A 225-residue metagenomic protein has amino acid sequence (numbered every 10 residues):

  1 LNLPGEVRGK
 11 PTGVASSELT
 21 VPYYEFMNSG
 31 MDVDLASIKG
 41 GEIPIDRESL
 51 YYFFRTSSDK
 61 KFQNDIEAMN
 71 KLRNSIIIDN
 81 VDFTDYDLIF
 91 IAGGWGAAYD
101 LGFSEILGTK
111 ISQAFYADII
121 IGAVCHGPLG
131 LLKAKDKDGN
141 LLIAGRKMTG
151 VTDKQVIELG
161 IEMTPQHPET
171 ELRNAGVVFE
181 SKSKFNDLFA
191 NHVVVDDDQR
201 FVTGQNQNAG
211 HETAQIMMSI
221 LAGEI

Functional and structural regions predicted by a protein language model:
L1-A117, L129-I225: Extended, subdomain-level signal for the structured scaffold at the beginning of enzyme domains
I120: Active-site cofactor/cluster-binding pocket
V124-G127: Short, thiol/selenol-centered motifs that function as redox-active sites or metal-ligating centers
